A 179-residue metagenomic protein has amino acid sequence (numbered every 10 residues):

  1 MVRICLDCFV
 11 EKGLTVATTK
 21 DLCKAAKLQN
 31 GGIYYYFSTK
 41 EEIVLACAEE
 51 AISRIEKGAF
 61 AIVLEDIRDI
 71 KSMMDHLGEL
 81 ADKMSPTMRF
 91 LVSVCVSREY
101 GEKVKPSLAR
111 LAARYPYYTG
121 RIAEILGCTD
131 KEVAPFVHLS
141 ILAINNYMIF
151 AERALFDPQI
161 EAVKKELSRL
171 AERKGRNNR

Functional and structural regions predicted by a protein language model:
M1-L6, G78: A short, Lys/Arg-enriched amphipathic alpha-helix from helix-turn-helix/homeodomain DNA-binding modules
V2, V44, A48, I52 (+2 more regions): Amphipathic, non-transmembrane alpha-helical scaffold segments
I4, C8-E42, A46: Helix-turn-helix
I4-E11, G58, I62, F90 (+2 more regions): Solvent-exposed, amphipathic alpha-helical segments
C47-M73: Amphipathic alpha-helical linker/stalk segments
E56, F60-A61, K83-P86, Y100-G127 (+4 more regions): Amphipathic alpha-helical packing segments from all-alpha helical-bundle domains
I70-V96, G101-K105: Helical hydrophobic small-molecule/effector-binding pocket
S93, C128-A151, P158-R169: Hydrophobic alpha-helical segments that form the core of small-molecule binding pockets and/or dimer interfaces
